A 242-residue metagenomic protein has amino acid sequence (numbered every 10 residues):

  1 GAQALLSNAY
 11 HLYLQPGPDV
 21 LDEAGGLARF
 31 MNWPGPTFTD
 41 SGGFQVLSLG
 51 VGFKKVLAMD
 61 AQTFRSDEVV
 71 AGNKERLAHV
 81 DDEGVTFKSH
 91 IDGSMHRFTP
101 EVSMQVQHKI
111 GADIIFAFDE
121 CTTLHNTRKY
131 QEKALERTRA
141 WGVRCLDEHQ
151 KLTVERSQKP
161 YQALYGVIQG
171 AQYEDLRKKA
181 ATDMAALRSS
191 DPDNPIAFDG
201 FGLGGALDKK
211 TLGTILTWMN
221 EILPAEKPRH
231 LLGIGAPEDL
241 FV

Functional and structural regions predicted by a protein language model:
G1, E136-R139, E148, L152-V154 (+1 more regions): Glycine-rich phosphate/ribose-binding loops and adjacent secondary-structure elements that form binding surfaces
G1-S157: Non-catalytic, usually N-terminal nucleic-acid engagement modules in DNA/RNA processing proteins
